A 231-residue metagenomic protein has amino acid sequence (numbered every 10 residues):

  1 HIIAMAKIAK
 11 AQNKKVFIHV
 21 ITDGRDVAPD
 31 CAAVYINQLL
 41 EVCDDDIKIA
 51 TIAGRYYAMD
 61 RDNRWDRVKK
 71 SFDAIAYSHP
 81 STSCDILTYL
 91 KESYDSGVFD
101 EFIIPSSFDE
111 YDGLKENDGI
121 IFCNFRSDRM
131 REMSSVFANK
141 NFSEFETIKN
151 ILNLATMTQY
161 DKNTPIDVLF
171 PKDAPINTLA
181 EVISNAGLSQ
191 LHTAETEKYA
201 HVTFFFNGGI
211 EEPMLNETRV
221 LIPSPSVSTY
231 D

Functional and structural regions predicted by a protein language model:
H1-D231: Feature captures the catalytic ectodomains and active-site-proximal regions of enzymes that hydrolyze or transfer
